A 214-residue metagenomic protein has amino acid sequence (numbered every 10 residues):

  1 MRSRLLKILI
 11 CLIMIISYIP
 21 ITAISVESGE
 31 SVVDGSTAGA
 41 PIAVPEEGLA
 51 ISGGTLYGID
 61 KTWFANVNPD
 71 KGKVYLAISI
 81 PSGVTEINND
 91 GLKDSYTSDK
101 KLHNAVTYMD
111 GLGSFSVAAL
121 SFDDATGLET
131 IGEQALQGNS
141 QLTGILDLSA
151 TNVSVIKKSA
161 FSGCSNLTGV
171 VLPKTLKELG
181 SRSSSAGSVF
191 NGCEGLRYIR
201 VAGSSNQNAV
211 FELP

Functional and structural regions predicted by a protein language model:
M1-L9: Bacterial N-terminal signal peptides that target proteins for export
L9-I19: Bacterial N-terminal signal peptides
Y18-A40: Sec-dependent signal peptide cleavage junction
V33-N66: Short beta-strand/loop segment at the start of cytosolic alpha/beta domains
A40, V44-S52, D70-E86, T97-T130 (+3 more regions): Structural signature of tandem-repeat unit edges
Y57-W63, A160, R200, Q207: Extracellular, surface-exposed repeat architectures
D60, A65-P69, S79, N88-N89: A short glycine-rich, aromatic-capped structural motif
